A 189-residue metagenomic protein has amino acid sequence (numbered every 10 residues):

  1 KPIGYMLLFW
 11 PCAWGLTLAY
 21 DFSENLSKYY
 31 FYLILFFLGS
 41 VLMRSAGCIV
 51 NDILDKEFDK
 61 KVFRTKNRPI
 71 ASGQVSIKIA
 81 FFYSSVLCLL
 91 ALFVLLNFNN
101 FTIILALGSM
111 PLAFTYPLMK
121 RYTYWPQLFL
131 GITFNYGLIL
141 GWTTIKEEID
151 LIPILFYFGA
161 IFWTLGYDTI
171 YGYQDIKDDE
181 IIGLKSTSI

Functional and structural regions predicted by a protein language model:
K1-L18, T133-N135: The first (N-terminal) embedded transmembrane alpha-helix
I3, P11, Y32-L33, F58-R64 (+1 more regions): N-terminal transmembrane signal-anchor/hairpin module of polytopic inner-membrane proteins
W10, I34, G108-P111, I154 (+2 more regions): Alpha-helical membrane-protein architecture signal
W14, L38-S40, A46, T65-L155: Intramembrane alpha-helical segments
G15-F31: Short, hydrophobic transmembrane alpha-helix segments
D21-L26, L54-F58, V62, T102 (+5 more regions): Membrane-interfacial segments
K28-S40: Loop-to-helix transition at the N-terminal end of transmembrane alpha-helices
G39-L92, I161-I189: Solvent-exposed interhelical
